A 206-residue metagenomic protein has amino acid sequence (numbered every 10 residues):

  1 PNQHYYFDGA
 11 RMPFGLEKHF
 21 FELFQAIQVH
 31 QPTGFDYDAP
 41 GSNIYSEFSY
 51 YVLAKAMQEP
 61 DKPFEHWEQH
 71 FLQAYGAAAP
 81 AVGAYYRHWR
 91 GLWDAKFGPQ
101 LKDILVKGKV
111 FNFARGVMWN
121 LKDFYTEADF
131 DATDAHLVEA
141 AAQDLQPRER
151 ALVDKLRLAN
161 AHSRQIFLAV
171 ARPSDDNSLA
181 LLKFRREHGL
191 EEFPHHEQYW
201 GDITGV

Functional and structural regions predicted by a protein language model:
P1-A77: Structured mid-domain segments that build the active-site/substrate or prosthetic-cofactor binding neighborhood
H30-Q31, L53-V206: Catalytic domains of carbohydrate-active enzymes that cleave complex glycans
